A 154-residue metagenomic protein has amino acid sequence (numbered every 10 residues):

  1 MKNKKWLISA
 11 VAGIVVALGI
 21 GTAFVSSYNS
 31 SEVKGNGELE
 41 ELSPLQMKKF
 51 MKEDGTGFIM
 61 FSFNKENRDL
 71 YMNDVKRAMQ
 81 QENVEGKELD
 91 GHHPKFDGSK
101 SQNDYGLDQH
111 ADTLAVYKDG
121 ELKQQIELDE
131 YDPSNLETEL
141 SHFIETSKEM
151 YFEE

Functional and structural regions predicted by a protein language model:
K2-G55, L136-E139, I144-E154: N-terminal leader/targeting and pre-domain segments
N3-K4, F61, K65-D69, K95-S99: Short, structured coil/loop segments at alpha-helix boundaries
F24-S26, K34, N64-K65, A78 (+2 more regions): Generic ordered-secondary-structure signal
S26-S31, Q80-G86: A generic short-segment signal for beta-strand/edge and adjacent turn/coil regions
E32-G37, F61-F63, K87-H93: Short linear motifs at secondary-structure transitions and domain/linker junctions
P44-N83: Local sequence-structure signature of Cys/Sec-based thiol-disulfide redox active-site neighborhoods
N73, V84-E153: Thioredoxin-like thiol-disulfide oxidoreductase module
